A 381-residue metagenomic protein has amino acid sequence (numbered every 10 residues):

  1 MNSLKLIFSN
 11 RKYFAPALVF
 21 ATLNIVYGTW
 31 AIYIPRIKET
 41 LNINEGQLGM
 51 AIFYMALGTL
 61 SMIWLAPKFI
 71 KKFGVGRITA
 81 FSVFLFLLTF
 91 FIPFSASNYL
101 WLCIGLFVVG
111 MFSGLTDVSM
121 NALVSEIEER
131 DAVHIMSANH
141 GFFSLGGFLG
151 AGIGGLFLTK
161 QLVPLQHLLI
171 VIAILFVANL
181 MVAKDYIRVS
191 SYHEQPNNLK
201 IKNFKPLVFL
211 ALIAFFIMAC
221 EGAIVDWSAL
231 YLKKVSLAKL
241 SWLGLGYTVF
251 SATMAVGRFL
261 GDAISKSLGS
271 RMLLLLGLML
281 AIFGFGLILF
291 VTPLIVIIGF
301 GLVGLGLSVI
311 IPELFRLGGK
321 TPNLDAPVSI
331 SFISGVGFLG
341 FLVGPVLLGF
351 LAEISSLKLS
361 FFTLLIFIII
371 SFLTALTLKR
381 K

Functional and structural regions predicted by a protein language model:
S9-Y33, F107-V108, F204-C220, G301-L305: Pair of pore-lining "gating" transmembrane helices in MFS-fold secondary transporters
I32-G46, D226-W242: Short amphipathic helix-loop junctions that connect adjacent transmembrane helices in Major Facilitator Superfamily/SLC
N42, G74, S95-L100, L237 (+2 more regions): Helix-breaking motifs and short loop linkers at transmembrane-helix boundaries and internal kinks in secondary membrane
M62-G74, L158, G257-G269, A352-E353: Helix-to-loop junctions at the C-terminal end of transmembrane segments in multipass secondary transporters
G76-T79, L274: Primarily marks hydrophobic transmembrane alpha-helices of the MFS/SLC 12-helix fold
L106-G141: Cytoplasmic helix-loop-helix junction between adjacent transmembrane helices in 12-TM secondary transporters
L165-K184, F361-T377: Symmetry-related core transmembrane helices of the 12-TM Major Facilitator Superfamily/SLC fold
L268-L314: C-terminal transmembrane helical hairpin of 12-TM major facilitator-type secondary transporters
